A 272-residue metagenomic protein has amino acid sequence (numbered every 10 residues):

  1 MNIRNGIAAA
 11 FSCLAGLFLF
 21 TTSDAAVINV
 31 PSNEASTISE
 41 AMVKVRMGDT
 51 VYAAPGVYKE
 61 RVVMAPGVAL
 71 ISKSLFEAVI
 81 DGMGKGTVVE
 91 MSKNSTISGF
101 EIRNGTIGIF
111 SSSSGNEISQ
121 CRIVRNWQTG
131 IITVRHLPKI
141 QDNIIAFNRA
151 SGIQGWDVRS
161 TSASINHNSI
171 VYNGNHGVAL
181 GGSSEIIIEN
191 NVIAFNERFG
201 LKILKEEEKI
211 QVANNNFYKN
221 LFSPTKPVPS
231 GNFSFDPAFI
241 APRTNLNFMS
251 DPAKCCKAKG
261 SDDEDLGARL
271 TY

Functional and structural regions predicted by a protein language model:
A9-F18: Bacterial N-terminal signal peptides
T21-A25: Sec/Tat signal peptide C-region and signal peptidase I cleavage site
A26-V63, A253-A258, L270: Acidic Gly/Asp/Thr-rich repetitive segments characteristic of extracellular carbohydrate-active and adhesion proteins
V30, A53, M64, S72 (+12 more regions): Extracellular beta-strand solenoids
S39, R46-M47, K59-I71, V79-G115 (+1 more regions): Extracellular beta-strand-rich solenoid/capping regions of secreted or surface-exposed proteins that bind or remodel
D49, G56-V57, S74-F76, F217-S223 (+1 more regions): Acidic glycine-/aspartate-rich tracts in secreted/extracellular proteins
K73-E77, N94-N104, G115-Q128, L137-Q154 (+5 more regions): Right-handed parallel beta-helix
G231-Y272: C-terminal accessory segments
